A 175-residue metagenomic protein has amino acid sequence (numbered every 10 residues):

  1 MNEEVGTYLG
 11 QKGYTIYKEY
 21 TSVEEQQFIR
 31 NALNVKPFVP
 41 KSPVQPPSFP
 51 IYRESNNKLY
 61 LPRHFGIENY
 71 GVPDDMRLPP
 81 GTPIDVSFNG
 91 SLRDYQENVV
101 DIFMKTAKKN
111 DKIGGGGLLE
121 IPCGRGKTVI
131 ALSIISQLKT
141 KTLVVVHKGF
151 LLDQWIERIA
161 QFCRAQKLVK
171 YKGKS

Functional and structural regions predicted by a protein language model:
M1-F38: Short Lys/Arg-enriched alpha/beta "domain-start" segment
R30-P79: Interdomain "pre-motor" coupling segment immediately N-terminal to P-loop NTPase/helicase cores
P43-S48, V72-E120: Conserved pre-motif I regulatory segment
L61, V144-L151: Short beta-strand-centered segment that lines the nucleotide-binding/catalytic pocket of NTP-utilizing
F103, I134-L138, W155: Hydrophobic residues on the short alpha-helix immediately C-terminal to a glycine-rich phosphate/catalytic loop
K109-L138, L143: Walker A/P-loop
F150-S175: Conserved helix-turn-beta segment of the N-terminal RecA-like "Helicase ATP-binding" lobe in SF1/SF2 helicases
